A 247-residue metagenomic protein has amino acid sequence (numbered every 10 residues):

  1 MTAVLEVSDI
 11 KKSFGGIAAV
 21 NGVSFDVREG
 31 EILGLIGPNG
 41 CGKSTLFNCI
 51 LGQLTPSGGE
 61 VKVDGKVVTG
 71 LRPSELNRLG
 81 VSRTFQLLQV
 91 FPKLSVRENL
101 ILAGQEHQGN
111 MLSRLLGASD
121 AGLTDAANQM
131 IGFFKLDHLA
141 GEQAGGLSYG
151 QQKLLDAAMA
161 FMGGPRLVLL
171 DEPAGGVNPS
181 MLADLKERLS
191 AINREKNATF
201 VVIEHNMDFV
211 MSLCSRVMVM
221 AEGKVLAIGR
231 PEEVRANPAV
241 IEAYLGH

Functional and structural regions predicted by a protein language model:
I36-P38: The feature captures the beta-strand-to-loop junction immediately N-terminal to the Walker
L51: Helix-to-loop junction immediately C-terminal to a conserved catalytic motif
T69-G70, M130-S148: Conserved ABC nucleotide-binding domain
V168-E172: Catalytic Walker B motif of ABC-type/P-loop ATPase nucleotide-binding domains
R188-V202: Conserved catalytic loops of ABC-family nucleotide-binding domains
